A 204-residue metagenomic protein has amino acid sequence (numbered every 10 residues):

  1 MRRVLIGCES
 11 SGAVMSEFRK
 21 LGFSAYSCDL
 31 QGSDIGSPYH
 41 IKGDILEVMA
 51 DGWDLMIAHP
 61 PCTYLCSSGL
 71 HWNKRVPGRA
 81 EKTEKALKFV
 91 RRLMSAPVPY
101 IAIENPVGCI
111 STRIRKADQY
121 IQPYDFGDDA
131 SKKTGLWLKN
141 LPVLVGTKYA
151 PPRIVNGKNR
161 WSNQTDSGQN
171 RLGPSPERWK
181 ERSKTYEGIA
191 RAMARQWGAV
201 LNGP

Functional and structural regions predicted by a protein language model:
M1-P204: Conserved active-site and SAM-binding loop architecture of S-adenosyl-L-methionine-dependent nucleic-acid
